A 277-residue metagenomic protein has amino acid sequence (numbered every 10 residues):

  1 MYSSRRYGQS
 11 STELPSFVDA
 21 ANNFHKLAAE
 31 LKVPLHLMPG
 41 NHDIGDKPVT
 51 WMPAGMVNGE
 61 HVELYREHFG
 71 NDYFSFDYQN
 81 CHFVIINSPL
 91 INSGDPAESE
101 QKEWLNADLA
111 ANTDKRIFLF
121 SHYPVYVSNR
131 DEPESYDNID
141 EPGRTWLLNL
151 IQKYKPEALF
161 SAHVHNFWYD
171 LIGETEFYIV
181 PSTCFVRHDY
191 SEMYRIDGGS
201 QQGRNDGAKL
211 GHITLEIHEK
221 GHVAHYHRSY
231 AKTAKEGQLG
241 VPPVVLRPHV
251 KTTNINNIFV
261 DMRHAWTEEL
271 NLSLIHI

Functional and structural regions predicted by a protein language model:
M1-S10, P34: Active-site metal-binding motif and surrounding structural segment of the metallo-beta-lactamase
R6, G40-N41, H122, A162-H163: Active-site glycine-centered loops adjacent to acidic/histidine catalytic or metal-binding residues that shape
G8, N112-N129: Short acidic, glycine-rich surface-loop motifs adjacent to enzyme active sites
S11-N112, R116, E134-D137, E141-A158 (+2 more regions): Extended active-site neighborhood of metal-dependent phosphoesterases/phosphodiesterases
A97, T175, H227-N256: C-terminal/domain-terminus segments
N256-L272: C-terminal regulatory/interaction regions
I275-I277: Conserved small/polar residues in nucleotide/adenosyl-binding loops
